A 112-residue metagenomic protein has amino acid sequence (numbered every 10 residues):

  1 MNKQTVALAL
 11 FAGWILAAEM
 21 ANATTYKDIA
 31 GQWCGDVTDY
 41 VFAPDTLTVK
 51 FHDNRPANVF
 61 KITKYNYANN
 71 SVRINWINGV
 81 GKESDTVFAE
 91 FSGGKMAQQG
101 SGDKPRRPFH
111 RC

Functional and structural regions predicted by a protein language model:
M1-L8: Bacterial N-terminal signal peptides that target proteins for export
A9-A17: Bacterial N-terminal signal peptides
M20-C34, F42: N-terminal helix-cap/turn-to-beta initiation motif at the start of protein domains
Y26, W33-G35, A57-N58, G81-K82: Short solvent-exposed loop/turn micro-motifs enriched in small/polar/acidic residues
D36-D39, T48-K50, N69-C112: Beta-sheet ligand-binding and adhesion/scaffold domains
F51-R55: Extracellular beta-rich ligand/substrate-recognition surface
N58-Y67: Extracellular/luminal ectodomains and secreted, surface-exposed scaffolds of diverse proteins
